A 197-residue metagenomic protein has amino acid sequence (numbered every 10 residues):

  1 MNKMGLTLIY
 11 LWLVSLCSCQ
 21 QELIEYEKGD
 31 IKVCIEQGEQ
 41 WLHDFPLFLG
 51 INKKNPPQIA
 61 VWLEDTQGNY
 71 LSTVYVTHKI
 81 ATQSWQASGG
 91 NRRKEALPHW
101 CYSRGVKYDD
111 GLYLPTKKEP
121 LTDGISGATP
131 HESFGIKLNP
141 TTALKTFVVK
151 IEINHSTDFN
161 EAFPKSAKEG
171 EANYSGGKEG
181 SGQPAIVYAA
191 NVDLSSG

Functional and structural regions predicted by a protein language model:
M1-L6, V61: Bacterial N-terminal signal peptides that target proteins for export
M4-V14: Sec-dependent N-terminal signal peptides
L13-I24: Bacterial Sec-dependent signal peptides at the C-terminal "C-region" and cleavage site
D30, P56-A60, T146-V148: Exposed beta-strand and adjacent loop surfaces of beta-rich binding modules that mediate intermolecular recognition
I31-K54, K79: Short amphipathic, basic-aromatic surface patches that mediate peripheral association with negatively charged
C34-E36, W62, K150-N154, N191-D193: Residue-level recognition of well-ordered beta-strand positions that form the cores of beta-sheet-rich folds across
K53, E64-K165: Structured domain cores in non-transmembrane regions
F163-G197: Short beta-strand elements
